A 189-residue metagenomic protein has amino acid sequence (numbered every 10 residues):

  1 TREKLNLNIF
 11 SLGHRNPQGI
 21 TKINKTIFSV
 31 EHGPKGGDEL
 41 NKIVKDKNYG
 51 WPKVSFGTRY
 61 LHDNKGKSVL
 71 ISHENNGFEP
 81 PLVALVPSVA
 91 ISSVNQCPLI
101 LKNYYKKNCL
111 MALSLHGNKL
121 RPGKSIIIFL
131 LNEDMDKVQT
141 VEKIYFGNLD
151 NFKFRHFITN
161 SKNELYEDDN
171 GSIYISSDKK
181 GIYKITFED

Functional and structural regions predicted by a protein language model:
T1-K143, F152-H156, D168, E188: Beta-propeller domain segments
F146-G147: C-terminal "lid/loop" region of Rossmann-like NAD(P)-dependent oxidoreductases
E164-D189: Blade-level signature of beta-propeller repeat domains, shared across WD40, Kelch, NHL, RCC1 and BNR/Asp-box propellers
